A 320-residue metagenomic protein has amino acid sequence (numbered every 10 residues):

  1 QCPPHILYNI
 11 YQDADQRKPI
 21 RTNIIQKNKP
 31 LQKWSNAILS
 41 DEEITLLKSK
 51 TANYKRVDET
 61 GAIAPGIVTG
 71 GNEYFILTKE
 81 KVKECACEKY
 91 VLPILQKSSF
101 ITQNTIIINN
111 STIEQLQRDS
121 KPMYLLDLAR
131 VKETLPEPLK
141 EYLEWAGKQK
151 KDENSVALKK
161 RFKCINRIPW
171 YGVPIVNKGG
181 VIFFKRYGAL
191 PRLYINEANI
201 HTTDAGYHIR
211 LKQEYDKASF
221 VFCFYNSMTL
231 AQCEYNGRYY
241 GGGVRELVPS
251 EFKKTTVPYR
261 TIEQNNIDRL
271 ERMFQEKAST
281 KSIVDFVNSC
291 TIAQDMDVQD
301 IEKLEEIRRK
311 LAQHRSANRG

Functional and structural regions predicted by a protein language model:
Q1-P3: Conserved beta strand-loop-helix elements of the APE1-like EEP
D13-D15, P30: Periplasmic alpha-helical coiled-coil/stalk elements that build and connect Gram-negative outer-membrane
Q16-P19, V173-P174: Short, surface-exposed linear segments at secondary-structure transitions and domain or protein termini
T22, K29-N72, T261-G320: Non-catalytic DNA-recognition/assembly elements of restriction-modification systems
I25-K27, K163: Intrinsically disordered, low-complexity regions enriched in Ser/Pro/Gly/Gln/His and often acidic
E42-Q264, R269-M273: Polybasic, glycine- and aromatic-enriched phosphate-binding surface used to engage nucleic acids
